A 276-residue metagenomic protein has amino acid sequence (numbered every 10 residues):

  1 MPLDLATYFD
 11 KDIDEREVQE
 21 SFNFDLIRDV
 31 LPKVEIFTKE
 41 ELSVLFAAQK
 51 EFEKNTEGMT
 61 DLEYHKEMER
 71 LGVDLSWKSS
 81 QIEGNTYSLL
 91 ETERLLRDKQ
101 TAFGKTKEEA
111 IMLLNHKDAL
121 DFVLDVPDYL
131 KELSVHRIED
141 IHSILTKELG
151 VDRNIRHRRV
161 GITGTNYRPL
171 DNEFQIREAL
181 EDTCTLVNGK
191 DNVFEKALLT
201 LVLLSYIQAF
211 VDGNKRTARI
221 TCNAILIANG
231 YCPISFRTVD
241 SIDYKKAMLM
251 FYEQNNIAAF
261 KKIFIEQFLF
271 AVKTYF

Functional and structural regions predicted by a protein language model:
M1-F276: FIC/Doc superfamily catalytic core
